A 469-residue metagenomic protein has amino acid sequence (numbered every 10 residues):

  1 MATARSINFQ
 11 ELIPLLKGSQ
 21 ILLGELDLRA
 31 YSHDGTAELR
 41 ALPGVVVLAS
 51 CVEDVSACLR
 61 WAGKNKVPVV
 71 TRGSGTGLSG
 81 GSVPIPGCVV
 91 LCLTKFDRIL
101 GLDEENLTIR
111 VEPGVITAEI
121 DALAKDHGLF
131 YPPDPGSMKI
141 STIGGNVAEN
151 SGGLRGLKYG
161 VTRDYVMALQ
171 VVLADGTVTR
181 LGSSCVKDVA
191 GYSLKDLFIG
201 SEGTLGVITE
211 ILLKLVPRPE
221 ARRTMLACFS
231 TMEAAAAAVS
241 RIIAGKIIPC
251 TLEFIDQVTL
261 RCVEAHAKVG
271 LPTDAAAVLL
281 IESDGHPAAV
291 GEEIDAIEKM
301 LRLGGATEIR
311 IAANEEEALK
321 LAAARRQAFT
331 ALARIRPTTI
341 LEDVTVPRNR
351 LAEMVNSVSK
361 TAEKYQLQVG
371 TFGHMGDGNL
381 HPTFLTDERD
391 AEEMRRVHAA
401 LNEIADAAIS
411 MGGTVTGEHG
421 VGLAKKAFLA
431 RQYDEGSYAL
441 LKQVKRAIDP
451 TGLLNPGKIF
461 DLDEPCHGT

Functional and structural regions predicted by a protein language model:
M1-R60, G77-L107, Q257-K268, N314-L341 (+2 more regions): N-terminal flexible segment immediately upstream of the FAD-binding catalytic core in FAD-dependent oxidoreductases
K17-G18, I409-V421, R446, P450-L454: Alpha-helix capping/hinge segments and adjacent helical runs
L23-S32, L213-P217, R223-A400, A407 (+1 more regions): C-terminal substrate-recognition/cap domain of FAD-linked oxidoreductases
R98-I255, L454, T469: FAD-binding subdomain of flavoenzyme oxidoreductases
T177, K426-T469: Activity-critical C-terminal alpha-helical subdomain
